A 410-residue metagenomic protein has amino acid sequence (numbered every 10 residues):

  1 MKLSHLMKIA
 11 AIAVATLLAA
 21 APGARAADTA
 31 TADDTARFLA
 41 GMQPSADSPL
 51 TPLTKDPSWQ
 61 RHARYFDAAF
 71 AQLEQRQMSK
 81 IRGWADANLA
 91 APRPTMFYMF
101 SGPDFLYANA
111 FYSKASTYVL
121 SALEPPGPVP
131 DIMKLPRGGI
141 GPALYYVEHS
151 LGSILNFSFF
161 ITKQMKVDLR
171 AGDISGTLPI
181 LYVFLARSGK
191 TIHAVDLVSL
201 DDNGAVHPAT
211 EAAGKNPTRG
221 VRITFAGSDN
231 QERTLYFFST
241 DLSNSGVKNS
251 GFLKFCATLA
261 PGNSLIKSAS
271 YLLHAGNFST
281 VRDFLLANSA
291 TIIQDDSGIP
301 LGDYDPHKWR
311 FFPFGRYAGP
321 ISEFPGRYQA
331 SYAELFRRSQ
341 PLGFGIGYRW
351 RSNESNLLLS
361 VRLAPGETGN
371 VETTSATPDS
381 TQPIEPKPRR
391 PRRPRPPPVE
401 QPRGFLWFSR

Functional and structural regions predicted by a protein language model:
M1-L6: N-terminal secretory signal peptides that target proteins for export/translocation
I9-A19: Bacterial N-terminal signal peptides
P22-A26: Sec/Tat signal peptide C-region and signal peptidase I cleavage site
A27-S153, R233-R410: Non-globular targeting/processing and membrane-anchoring segments
L89-A90, I180-K190, A212-A213, F225-G227: Short, surface-exposed basic-aromatic patches at helix termini and helix-loop junctions that form
S101-S113, V119-L120, F157-Y182: Short, thiol/selenol-centered motifs that function as redox-active sites or metal-ligating centers
G141-G176, I192-D202: Extended amphipathic alpha-helical interaction segments
L169-R170, A194-Y236: Short aromatic loop motif centered on NTY/YTY
